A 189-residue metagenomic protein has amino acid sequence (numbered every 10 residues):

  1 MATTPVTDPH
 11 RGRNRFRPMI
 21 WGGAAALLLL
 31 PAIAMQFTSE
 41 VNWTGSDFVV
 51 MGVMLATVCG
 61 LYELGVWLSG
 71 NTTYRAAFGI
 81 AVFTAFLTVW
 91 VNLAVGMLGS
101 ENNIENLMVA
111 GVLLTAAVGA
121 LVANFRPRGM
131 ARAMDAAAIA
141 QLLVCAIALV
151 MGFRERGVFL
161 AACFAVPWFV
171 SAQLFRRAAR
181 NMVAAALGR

Functional and structural regions predicted by a protein language model:
M1-R13: Short, Lys/Arg-rich, polar N-terminal cytosolic tail immediately upstream of the first transmembrane signal-anchor
R15-G22, S69-F83, N103-V109, G129-A138: Cytoplasmic-side transmembrane-helix entry/capping segments in multi-pass membrane proteins
A25-E40, Y62, A85-V95, L142-L143: Membrane-embedded alpha-helical segments in integral membrane proteins
E40-V58, T72-I80: Loop-to-helix transition at the N-terminal end of transmembrane alpha-helices
W43-L55, G99-V112, V158-A162: Structural signature of hydrophobic alpha-helical transmembrane segments
G60-G70, V118-R126, A172-A179: C-terminal ends of transmembrane helices
V82-A110, L114-N124, R128: C-terminal halves and exits of single transmembrane alpha-helices
M151-V166: Loop-to-transmembrane alpha-helix initiation sites
